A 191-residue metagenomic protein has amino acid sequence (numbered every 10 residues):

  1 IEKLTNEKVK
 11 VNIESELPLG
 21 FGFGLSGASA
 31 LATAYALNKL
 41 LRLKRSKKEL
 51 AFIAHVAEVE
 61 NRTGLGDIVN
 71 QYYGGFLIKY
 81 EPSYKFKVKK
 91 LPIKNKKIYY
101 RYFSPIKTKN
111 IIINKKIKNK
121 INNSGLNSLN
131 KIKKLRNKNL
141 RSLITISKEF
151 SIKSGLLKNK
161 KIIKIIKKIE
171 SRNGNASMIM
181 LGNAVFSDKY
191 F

Functional and structural regions predicted by a protein language model:
I1-F21, K39, L43, F191: ATP-binding N-lobe of GHMP and related small-molecule kinases
E7-E16, F52-A57, K160-R172: Short, hydrophobic/aliphatic alpha-helical segments
V9-I13, G64, S177-I179: General beta-strand structural signal in soluble alpha/beta enzymes
E14-G24, V56-T63: A short glycine/serine-rich beta->alpha loop
F23-K47: DPxDG-like acidic metal-binding loop motif
K47-P92: Alpha/beta catalytic cores of group-transfer enzymes, especially the acyltransferase/condensing modules of polyketide
F86-F191: C-terminal nucleotide
